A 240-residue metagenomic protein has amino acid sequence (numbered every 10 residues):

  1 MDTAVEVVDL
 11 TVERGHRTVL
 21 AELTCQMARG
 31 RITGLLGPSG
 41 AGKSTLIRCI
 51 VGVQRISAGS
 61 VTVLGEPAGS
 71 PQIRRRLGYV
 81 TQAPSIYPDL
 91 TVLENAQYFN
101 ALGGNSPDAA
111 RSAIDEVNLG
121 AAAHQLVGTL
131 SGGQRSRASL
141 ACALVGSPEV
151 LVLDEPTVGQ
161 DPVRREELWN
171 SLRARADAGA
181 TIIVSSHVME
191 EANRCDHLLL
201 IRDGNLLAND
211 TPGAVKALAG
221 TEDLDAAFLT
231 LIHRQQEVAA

Functional and structural regions predicted by a protein language model:
V51: Helix-to-loop junction immediately C-terminal to a conserved catalytic motif
A58-I73: Conserved ABC transporter NBD signature motif
Q97, A101, P107-A122: Conserved ABC ATPase "signature" region
L126-G133: Conserved ABC ATPase signature
L151-E155: Catalytic Walker B motif of ABC-type/P-loop ATPase nucleotide-binding domains
